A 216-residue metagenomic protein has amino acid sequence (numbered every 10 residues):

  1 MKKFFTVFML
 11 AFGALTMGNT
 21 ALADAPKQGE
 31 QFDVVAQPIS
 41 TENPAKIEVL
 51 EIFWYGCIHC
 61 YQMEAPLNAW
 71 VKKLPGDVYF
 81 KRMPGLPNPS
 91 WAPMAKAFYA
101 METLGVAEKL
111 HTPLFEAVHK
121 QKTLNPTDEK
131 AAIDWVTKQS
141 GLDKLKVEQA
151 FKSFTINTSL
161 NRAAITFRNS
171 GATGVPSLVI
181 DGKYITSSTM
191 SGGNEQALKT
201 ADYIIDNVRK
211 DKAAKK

Functional and structural regions predicted by a protein language model:
K2-P89, A164, R168-N169, D206-K216: Extracytoplasmic thiol/disulfide redox context detector
F4-F5, K138-K216: C-terminal cap of thioredoxin/glutaredoxin-like
A14, A117-K120, S153-N157: A short structural micro-motif
D24-V35, T127-K130, Q196, T200-A201: Periplasmic c-type cytochrome electron-transfer domains
K46, G56-E64, P87-M94, T103-A107 (+6 more regions): Solvent-exposed, acidic/flexible segments
E48, P75-V78, L110-L114, G141-K144 (+1 more regions): A short alpha-helix capping/helix-coil boundary motif
W54, P84-G85, K120, A150-F151 (+1 more regions): Short, contiguous strand/loop micro-motifs
Q62-D134, Y203-D211: Structural alpha/beta surface segment adjacent to cysteine/selenocysteine redox centers across thiol/disulfide enzymes
